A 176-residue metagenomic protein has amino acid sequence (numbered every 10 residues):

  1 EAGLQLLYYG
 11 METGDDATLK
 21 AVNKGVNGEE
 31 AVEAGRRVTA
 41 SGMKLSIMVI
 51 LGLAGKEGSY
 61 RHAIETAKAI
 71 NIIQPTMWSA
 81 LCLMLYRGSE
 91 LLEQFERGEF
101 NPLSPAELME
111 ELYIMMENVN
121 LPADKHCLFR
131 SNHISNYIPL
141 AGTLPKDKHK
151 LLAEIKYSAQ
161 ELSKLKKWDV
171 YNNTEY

Functional and structural regions predicted by a protein language model:
E1-M43, G52-I73, E93-A106: Conserved non-cysteine loop/helix-boundary elements of the Radical SAM core domain that shape
Q5-Y8, K44-M48, M77, H126-R130: Structural preference for beta-strand elements that scaffold enzyme active sites
M11-T13, I47-L51, A80-C82, S131-H133: A cross-domain feature marking catalytic cores of carbohydrate-active enzymes and several ubiquitous metabolic/repair
N71-Y176: Auxiliary Fe-S-binding modules of radical SAM enzymes
